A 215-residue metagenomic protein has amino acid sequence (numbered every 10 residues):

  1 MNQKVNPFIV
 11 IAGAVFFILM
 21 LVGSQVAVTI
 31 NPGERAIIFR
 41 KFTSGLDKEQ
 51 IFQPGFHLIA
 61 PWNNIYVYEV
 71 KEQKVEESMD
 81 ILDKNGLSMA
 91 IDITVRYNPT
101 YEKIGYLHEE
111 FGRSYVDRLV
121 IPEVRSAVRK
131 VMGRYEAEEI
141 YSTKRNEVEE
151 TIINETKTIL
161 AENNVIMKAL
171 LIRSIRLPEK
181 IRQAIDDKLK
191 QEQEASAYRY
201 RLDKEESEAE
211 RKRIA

Functional and structural regions predicted by a protein language model:
Q3-Q25: Single-pass alpha-helical transmembrane signal-anchor segments
S24-M132: Hydrophobic membrane-anchoring helix/hairpin
E76, G112, K157-A161, D203: Signal for well-folded cores of large energy- and translation-related assemblies
D83, L87, P99, G112 (+7 more regions): Extracytoplasmic/periplasmic, Sec-exported soluble proteins
R96-Y97, V116-I181: Amphipathic, coiled-coil-like alpha-helical scaffolding segments used for oligomerization/assembly
K180-A215: Long, charge-rich amphipathic alpha-helical coiled-coil "stalk/tentacle" segments that mediate oligomerization
